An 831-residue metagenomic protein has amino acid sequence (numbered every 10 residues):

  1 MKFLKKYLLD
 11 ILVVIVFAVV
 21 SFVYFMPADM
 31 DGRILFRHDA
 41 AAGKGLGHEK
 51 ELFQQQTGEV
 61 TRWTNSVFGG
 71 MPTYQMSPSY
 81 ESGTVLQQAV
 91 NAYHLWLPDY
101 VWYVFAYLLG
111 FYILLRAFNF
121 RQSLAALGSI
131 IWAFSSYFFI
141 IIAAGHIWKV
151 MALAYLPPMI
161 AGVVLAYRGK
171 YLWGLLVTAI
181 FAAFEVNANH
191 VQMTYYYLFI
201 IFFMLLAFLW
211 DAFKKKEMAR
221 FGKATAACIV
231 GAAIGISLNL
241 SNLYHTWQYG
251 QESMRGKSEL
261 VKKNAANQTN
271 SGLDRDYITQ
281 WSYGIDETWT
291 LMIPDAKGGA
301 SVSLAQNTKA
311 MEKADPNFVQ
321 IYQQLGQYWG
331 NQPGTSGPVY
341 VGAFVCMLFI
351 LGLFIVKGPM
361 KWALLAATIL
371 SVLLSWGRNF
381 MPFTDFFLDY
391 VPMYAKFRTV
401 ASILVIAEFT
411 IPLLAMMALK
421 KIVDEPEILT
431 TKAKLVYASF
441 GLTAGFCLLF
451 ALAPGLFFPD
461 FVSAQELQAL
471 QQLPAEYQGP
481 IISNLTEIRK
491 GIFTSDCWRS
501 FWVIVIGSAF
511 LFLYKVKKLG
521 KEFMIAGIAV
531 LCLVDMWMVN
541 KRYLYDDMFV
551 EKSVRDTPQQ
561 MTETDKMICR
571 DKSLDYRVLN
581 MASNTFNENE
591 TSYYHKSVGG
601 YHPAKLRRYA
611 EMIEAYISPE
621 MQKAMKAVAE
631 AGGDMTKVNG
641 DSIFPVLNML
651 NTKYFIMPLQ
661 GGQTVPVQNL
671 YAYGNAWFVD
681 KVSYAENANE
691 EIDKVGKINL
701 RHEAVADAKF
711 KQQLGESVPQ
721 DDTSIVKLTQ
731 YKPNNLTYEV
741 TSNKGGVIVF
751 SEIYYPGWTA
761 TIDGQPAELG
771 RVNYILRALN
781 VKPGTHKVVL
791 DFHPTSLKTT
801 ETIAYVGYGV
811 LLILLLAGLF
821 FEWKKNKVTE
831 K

Functional and structural regions predicted by a protein language model:
D10-L46, G231-H245, L370-L374, F446-A451 (+1 more regions): Transmembrane signal-anchor helices characteristic of membrane glycosylation enzymes that use polyprenol
A18-L114, F118, I130-L153, N267-V341 (+3 more regions): Membrane-interface coil-to-helix junctions
M30-A42, T246-K262, R542-M561: Alpha-helical transmembrane signal-anchor/signal-peptide segments
Q54, E59, N65-P72, P78-S79 (+9 more regions): Extracytoplasmic/lumenal acceptor-recognition loop(s) of multi-pass membrane glycoenzymes
L97-F111, G337-G352, A407-M416, R499-G507: Hydrophobic alpha-helical transmembrane segments
S129, G145-A154, A166-A183, V191-M193 (+3 more regions): Contiguous transmembrane helix-bundle modules in multi-pass membrane proteins
K223-Y283: Polar, glycine-rich mid-to-C-terminal structural blocks that act as macromolecule-binding/assembly scaffolds
M347, K653, G662, H702-K831: Active-site-proximal, structured, solvent-exposed surfaces of multi-pass membrane proteins that position macromolecular
